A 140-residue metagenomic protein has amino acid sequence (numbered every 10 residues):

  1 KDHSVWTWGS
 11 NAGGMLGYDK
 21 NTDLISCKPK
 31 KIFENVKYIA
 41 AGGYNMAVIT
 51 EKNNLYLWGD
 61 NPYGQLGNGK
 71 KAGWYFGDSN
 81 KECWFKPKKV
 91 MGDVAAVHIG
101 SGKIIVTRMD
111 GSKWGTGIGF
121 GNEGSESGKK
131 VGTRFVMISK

Functional and structural regions predicted by a protein language model:
K1-K140: Eukaryote-biased RCC1-like beta-propeller repeat architecture
